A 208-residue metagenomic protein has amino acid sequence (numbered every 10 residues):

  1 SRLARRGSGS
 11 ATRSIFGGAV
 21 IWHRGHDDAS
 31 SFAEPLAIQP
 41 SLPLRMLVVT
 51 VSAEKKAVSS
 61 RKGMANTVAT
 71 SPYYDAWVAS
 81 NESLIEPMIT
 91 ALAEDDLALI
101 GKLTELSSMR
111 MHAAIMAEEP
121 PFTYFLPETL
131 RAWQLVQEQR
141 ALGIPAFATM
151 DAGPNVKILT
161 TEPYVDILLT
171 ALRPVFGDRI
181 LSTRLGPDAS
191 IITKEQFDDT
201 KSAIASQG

Functional and structural regions predicted by a protein language model:
S1-P43, G208: Gly/Ser-rich oxyanion-binding loop with an adjacent helix/lid that shapes the negatively charged ligand pocket
L36-G208: C-terminal nucleotide
